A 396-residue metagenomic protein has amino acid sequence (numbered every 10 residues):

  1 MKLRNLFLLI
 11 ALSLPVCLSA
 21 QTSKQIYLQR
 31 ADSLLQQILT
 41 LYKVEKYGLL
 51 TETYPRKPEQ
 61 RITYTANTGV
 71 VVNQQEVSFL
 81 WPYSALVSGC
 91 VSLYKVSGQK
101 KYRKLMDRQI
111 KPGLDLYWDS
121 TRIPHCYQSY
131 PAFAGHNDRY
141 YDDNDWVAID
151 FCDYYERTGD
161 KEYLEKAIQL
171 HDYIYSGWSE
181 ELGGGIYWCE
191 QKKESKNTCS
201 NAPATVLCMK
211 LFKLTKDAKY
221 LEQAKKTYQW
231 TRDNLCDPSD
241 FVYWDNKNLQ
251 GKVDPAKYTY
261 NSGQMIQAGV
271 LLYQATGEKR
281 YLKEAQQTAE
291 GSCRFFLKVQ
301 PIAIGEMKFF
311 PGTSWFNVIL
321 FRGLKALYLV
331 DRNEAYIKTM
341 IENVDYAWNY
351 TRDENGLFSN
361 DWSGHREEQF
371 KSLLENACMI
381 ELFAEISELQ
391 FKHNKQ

Functional and structural regions predicted by a protein language model:
M1-S23: Bacterial Sec-dependent N-terminal signal peptides
S23-S84, V96, K101, P112-D142 (+4 more regions): CBM-like carbohydrate-recognition segments
Q37, R108, P112, Q169-Y173 (+7 more regions): The canonical alpha-helical register within tetratricopeptide repeats
S84-K100, W146-D160, P203-D217, Q264-E278 (+2 more regions): Well-ordered alpha-helical scaffold segments within catalytic/enzyme domains
K100-L211, A218-K225: Extended ligand-binding groove/face enriched in aromatic
W188-K193, T215, K247-P255, T276: Surface-exposed cleft-lining segments at the edges of enzyme active sites
T198-A204, C208-F212, Y220-G269: Active-site cradle of extracellular carbohydrate-active enzymes
Y258-L297: Oxyanion-binding "anion nests"
